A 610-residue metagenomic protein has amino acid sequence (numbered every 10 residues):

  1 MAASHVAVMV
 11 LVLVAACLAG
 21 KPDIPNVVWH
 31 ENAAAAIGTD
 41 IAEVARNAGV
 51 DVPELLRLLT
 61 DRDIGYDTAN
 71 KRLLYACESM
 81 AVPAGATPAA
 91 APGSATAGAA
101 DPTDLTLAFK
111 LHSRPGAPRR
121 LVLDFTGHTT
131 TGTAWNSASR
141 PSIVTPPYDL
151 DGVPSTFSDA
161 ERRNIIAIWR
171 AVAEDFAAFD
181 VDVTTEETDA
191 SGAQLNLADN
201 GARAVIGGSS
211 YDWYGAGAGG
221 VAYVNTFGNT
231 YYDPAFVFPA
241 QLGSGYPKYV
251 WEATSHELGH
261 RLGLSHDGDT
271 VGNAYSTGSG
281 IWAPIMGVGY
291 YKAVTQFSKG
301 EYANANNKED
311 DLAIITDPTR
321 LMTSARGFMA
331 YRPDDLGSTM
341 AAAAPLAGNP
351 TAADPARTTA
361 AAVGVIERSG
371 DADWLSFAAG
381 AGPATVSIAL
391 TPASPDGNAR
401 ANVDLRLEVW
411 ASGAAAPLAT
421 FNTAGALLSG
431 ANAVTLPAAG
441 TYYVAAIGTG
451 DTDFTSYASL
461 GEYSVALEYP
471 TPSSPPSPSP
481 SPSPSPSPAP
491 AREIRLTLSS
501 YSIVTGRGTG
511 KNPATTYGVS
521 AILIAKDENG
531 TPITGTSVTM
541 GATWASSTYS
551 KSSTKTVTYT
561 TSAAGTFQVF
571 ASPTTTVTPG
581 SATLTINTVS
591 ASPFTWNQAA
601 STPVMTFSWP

Functional and structural regions predicted by a protein language model:
C17-L150: Primarily auto-inhibitory N-terminal propeptides
P115-R119, T133-A134, A138-T270, Y275: Active-site-proximal segment of zinc-dependent metalloprotease catalytic domains
A303-A347, L375, N398-A401, R406-A415 (+1 more regions): C-terminal edge strands of extracellular/lumenal beta-sandwich accessory domains
A352-T385, G397, L428-N432, Y443 (+1 more regions): Non-catalytic, beta-strand-enriched accessory regions in extracellular/secretory proteins and membrane protein
G380, P488-S520, K526: Beta-strand-rich domain onsets/edges
T385-P392, P513-G530, V569: Beta-strand-rich structural segments
V403, K526-S553: Short flexible loop/turn segments that cap and initiate beta-strands
L428-N432, G440, K555-P573: Glycine-centered loop-to-beta-strand initiation motif
